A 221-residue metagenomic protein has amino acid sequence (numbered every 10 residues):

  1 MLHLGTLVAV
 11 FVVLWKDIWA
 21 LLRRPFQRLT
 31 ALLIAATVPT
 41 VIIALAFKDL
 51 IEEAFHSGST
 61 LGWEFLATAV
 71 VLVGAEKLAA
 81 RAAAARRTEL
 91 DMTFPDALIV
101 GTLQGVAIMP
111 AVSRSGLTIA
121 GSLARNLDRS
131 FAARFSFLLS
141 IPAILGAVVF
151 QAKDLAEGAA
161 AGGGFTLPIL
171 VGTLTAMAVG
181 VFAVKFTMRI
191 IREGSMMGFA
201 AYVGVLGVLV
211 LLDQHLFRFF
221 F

Functional and structural regions predicted by a protein language model:
M1-F221: Multi-pass membrane proteins that catalyze or facilitate reactions on polyprenyl-/lipid-phosphate substrates and their
